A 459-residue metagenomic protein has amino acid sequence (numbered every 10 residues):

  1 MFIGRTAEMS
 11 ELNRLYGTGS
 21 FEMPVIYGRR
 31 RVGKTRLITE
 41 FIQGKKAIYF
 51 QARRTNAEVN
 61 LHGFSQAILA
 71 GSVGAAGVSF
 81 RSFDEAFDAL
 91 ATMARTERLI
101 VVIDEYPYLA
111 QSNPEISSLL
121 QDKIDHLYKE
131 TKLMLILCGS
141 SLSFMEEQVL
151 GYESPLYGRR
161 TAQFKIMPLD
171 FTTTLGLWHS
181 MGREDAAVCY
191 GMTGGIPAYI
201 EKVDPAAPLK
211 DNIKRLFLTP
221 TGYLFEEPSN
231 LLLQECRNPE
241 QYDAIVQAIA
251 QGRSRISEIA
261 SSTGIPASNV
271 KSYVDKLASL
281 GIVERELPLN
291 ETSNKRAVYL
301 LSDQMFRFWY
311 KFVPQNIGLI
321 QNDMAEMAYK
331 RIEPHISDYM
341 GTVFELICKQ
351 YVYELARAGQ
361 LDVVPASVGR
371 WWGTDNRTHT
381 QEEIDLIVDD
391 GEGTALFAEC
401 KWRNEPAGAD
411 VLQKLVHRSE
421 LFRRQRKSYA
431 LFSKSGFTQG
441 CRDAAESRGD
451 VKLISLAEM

Functional and structural regions predicted by a protein language model:
M1-Y329: Phosphate-binding site recognition
L289, A297-M459: A cross-kingdom feature that marks ATP-driven nucleic-acid transaction machinery
